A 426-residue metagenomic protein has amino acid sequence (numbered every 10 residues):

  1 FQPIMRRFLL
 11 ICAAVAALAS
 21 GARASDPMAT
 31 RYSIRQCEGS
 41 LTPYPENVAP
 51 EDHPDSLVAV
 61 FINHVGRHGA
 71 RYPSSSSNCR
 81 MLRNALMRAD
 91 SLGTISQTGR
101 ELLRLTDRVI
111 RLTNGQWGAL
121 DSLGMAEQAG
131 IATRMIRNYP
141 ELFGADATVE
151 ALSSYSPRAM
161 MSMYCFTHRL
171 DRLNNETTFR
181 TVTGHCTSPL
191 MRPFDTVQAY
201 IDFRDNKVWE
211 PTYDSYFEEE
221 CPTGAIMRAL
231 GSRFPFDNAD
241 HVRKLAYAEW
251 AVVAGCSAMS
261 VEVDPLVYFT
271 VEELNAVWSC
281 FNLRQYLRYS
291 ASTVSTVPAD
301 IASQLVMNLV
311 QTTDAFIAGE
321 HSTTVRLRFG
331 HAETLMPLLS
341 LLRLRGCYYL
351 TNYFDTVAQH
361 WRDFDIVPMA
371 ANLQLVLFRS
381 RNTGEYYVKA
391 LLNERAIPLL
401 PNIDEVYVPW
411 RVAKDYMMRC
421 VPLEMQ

Functional and structural regions predicted by a protein language model:
F1-D26: Bacterial Sec-dependent N-terminal signal peptides
S25-T148, S154-R326, G330-Q426: Signature for phosphate-centric chemistry
